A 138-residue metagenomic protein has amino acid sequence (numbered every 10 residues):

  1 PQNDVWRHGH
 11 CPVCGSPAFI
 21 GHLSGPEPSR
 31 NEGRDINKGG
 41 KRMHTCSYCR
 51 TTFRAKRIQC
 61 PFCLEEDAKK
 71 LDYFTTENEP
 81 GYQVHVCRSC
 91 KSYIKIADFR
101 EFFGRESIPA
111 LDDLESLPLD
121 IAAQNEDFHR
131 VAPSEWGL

Functional and structural regions predicted by a protein language model:
P1-A123, F128: Cys/His-clustered metal-coordination modules, chiefly Zn-binding fingers
R100, P133-L138: Short flanking/linker segments adjacent to small metal-binding domains or redox-active Cys/His motifs
